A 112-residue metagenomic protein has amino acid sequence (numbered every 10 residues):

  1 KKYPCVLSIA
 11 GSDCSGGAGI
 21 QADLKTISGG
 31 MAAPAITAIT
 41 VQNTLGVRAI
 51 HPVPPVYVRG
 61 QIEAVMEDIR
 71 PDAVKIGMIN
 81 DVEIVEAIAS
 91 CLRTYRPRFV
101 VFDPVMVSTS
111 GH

Functional and structural regions predicted by a protein language model:
K1-A73: Small-residue (G/A/S/T)-rich helix-start motifs and N-terminal tracts that mark the onset
A73-I76, N80-H112: Conserved beta-alpha-beta core of the PfkB/ribokinase-like small-molecule kinase fold
